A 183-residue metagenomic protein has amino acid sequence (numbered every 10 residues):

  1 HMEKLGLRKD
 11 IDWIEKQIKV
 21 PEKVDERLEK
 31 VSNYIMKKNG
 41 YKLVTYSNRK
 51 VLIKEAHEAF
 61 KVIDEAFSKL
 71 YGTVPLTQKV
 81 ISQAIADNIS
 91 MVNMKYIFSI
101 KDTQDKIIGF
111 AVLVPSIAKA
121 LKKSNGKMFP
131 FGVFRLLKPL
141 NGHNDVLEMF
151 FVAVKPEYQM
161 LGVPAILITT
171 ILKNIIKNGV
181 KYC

Functional and structural regions predicted by a protein language model:
H1-S47: Acyl-donor-binding surface of acyltransferase catalytic domains
L5, A66, N174: Short alpha-helical functional segments enriched in proximate histidine and acidic residues
I11-W13, K95, V180: Short secondary-structure junction motifs
K19-K23, T103-D105, E157: Short loop segments at secondary-structure junctions
T45-V154, T169: A conserved beta-strand-loop-helix scaffold within acyl/acetyltransferase catalytic domains
N141-N144, K155-I166, N178: Conserved glycine-rich acetyl-CoA-binding loop
V146-L147, I175-C183: Conserved GNAT acetyl-CoA-binding A-motif
